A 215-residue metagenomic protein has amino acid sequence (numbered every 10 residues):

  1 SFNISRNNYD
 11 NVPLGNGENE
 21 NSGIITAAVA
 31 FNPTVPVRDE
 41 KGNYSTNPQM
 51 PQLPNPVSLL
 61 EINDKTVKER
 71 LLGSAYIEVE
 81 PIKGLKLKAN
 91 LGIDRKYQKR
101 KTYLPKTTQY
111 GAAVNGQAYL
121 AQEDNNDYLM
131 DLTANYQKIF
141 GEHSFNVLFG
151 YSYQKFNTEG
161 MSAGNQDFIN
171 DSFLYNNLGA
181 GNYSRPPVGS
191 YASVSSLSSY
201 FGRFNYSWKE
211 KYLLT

Functional and structural regions predicted by a protein language model:
S1-R70, K88-S199: Surface-exposed loop/interface segments of Gram-negative outer-membrane beta-barrel transport/assembly proteins
F2-I4, E210, T215: Generic low-polarity alpha-helical segments
S74-Y76, E80, T133-N135, L148 (+1 more regions): Outer-membrane beta-barrel architecture
E78-L87, G92: A conserved hydrophobic secondary-structure block that centers on an alpha-helix together with its immediately flanking
E80-I82, I139-E142, K209: Outer-membrane beta-barrel channels and translocator barrels
N90, F201-S207, L213-L214: Exposed, low-structure sequence patches enriched in small/polar residues
